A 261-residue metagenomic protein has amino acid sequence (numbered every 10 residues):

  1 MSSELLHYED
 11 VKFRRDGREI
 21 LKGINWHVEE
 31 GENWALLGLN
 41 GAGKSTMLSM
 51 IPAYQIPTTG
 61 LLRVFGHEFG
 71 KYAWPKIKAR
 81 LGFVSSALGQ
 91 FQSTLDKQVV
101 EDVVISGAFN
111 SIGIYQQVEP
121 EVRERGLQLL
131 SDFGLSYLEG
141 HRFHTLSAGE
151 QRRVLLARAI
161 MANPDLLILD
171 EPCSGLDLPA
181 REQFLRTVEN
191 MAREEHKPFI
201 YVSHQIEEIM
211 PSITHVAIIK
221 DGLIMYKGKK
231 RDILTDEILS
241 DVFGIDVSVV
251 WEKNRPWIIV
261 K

Functional and structural regions predicted by a protein language model:
P52: Helix-to-loop junction immediately C-terminal to a conserved catalytic motif
G60-G70, I77: Conserved ABC transporter NBD signature motif
I105, P120-L138: Conserved ABC ATPase "signature" region
R142-L146, E150: Conserved ABC ATPase signature
L167-D170: Catalytic Walker B motif of ABC-type/P-loop ATPase nucleotide-binding domains
S203-H204: H-loop/switch region of ABC-family ATPase nucleotide-binding domains
V242-K261: ABC ATPase nucleotide-binding domains
